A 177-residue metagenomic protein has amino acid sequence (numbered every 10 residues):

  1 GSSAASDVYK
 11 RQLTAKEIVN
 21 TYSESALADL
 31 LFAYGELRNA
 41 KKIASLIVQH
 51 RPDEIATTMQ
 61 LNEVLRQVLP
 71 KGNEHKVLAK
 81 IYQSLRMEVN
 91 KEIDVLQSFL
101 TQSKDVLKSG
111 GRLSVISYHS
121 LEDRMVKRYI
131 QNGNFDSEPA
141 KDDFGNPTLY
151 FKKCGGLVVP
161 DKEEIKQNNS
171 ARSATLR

Functional and structural regions predicted by a protein language model:
G1-A5, Y9: Single conserved hydrophobic/aromatic residue that forms the stacking wall/gate of nucleotide- or nucleobase-binding
S6-D7, E17-I18, I55, L107-K108 (+1 more regions): Generic preference for hydrophobic/aromatic residues in regular secondary structure cores
K10-L13, Y22, R38, A56 (+2 more regions): Short coil/turn linker and secondary-structure boundary residues
R11-V19, L30, R124-V126: Conserved class I S-adenosyl-L-methionine
V19, E24-N90: Cysteine-centric redox/oxidoreductase cores and disulfide-bonded domains
T58-D105, R112-R177: C-terminal catalytic and target-recognition region of SAM-dependent MTase-like enzymes, primarily methyltransferases
